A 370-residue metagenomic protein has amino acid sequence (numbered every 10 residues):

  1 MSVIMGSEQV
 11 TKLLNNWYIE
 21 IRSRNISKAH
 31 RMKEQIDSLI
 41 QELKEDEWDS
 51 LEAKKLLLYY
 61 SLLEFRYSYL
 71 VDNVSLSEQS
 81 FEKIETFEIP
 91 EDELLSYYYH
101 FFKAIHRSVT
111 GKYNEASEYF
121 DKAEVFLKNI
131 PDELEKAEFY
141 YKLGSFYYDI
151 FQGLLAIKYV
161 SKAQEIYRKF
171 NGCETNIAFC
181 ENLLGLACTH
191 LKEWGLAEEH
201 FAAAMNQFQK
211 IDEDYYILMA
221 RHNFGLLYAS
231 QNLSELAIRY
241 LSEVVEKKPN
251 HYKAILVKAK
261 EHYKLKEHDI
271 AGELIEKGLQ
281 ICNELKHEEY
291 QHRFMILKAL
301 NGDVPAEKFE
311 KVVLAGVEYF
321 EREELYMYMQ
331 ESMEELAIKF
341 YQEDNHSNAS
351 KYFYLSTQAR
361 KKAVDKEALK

Functional and structural regions predicted by a protein language model:
M1-K103, F320, M329, M333 (+1 more regions): Flexible inter-repeat linkers and adjacent short helices within tandem amphipathic alpha-helical repeat scaffolds
M5-Q9, E52-L56, E91-Y98, P131-E138 (+6 more regions): Alpha-solenoid helical repeat architecture
L13-N25, Y60-V71, Y97-G111, E138-F151 (+5 more regions): Tandem amphipathic alpha-helical repeat scaffolds
I26, V74, Y113, E133 (+7 more regions): TPR-repeat structural position
E34-E47, F81-I89, D121-D132, S161-G172 (+6 more regions): Amphipathic alpha-helical segments of tetratricopeptide repeats
K55, L63-K162: Long, mid-chain structured domain cores
I157, S161-L227: Loop-centered beta-sheet repeat module
